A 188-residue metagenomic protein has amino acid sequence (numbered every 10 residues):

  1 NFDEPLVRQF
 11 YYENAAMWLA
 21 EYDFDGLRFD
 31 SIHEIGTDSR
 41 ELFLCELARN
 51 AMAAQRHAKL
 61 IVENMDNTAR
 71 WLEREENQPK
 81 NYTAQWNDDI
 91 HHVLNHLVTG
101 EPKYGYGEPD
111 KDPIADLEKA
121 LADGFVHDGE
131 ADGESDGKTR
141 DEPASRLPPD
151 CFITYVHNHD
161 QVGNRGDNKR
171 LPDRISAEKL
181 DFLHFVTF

Functional and structural regions predicted by a protein language model:
N1-K59, R70-W71: Substrate-binding/active-site clefts of carbohydrate-active enzymes
L44-F188: Conserved alpha/beta catalytic core and glycan-binding cleft of carbohydrate-active enzymes
